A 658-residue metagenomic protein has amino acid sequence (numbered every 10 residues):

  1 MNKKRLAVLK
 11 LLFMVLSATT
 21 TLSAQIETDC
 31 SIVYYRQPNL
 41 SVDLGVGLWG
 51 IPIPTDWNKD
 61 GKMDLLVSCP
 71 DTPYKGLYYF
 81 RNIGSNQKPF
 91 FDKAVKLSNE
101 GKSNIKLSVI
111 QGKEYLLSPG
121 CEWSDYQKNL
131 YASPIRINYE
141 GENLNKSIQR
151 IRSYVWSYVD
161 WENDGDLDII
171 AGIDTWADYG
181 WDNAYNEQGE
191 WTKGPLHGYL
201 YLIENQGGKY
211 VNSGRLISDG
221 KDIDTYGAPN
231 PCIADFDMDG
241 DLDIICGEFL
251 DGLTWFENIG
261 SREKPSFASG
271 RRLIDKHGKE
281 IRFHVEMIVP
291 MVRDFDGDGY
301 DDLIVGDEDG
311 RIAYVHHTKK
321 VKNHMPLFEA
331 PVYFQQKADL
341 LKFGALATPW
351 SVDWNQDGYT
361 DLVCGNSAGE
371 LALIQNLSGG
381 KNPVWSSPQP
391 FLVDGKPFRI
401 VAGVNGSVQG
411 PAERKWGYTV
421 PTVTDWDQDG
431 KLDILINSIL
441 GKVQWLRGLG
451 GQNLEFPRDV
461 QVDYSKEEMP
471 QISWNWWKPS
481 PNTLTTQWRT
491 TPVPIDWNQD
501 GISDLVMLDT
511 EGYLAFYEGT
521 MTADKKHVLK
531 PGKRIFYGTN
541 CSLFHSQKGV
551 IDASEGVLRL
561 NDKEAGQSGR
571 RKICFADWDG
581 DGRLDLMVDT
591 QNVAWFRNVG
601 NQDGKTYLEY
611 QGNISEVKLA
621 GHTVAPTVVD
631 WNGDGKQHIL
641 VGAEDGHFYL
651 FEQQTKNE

Functional and structural regions predicted by a protein language model:
M1-L12: Bacterial N-terminal signal peptides that target proteins for export
K10-T20: Bacterial N-terminal signal peptides
A24-E658: Beta-propeller-forming repeat regions
